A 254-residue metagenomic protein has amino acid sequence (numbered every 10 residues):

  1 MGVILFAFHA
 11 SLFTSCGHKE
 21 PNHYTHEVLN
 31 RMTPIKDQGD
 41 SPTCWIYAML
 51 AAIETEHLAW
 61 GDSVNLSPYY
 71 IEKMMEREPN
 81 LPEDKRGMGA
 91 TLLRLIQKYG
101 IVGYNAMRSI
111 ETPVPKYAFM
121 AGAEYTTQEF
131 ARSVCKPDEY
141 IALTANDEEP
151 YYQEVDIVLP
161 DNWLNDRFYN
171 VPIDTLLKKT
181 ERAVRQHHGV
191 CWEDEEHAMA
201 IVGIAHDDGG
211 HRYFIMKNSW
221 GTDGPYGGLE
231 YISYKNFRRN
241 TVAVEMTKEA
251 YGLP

Functional and structural regions predicted by a protein language model:
G2-S11: Bacterial N-terminal signal peptides
F13-S15: C-terminal motif of bacterial Sec signal peptides marking the signal peptidase cleavage site
G17-K19: Bacterial signal peptide processing site
V28-Q38, S63-L66: An N-terminal structural lobe/cap that precedes and organizes the functional/catalytic core across diverse proteins
T33, A121-P254: Active-site signature of cysteine proteases
Q38-I53, P82-R94, H197: Active-site nucleophilic cysteine motif
Y47, A51-W60, L95-V102, A183: Structured segments of extracytoplasmic/periplasmic soluble domains in secreted or envelope-associated proteins
V64-V134: Papain-like cysteine protease catalytic cores
